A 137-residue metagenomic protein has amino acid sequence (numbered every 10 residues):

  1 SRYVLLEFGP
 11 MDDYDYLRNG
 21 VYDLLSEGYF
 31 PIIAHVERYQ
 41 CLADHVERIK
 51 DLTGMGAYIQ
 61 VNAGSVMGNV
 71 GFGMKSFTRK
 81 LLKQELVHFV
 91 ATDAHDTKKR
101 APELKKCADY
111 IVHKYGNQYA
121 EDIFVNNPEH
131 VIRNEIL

Functional and structural regions predicted by a protein language model:
S1-Y58: Extended substrate/RNA-proximal surfaces in nucleic-acid metabolism proteins
G9-M11, V36-Y39, N62-G68, A94-T97: Active-site beta-loop-alpha junctions enriched in small/polar residues
R18-V21, D44-K50, F72-L82, K106-C107: Charged helix-capping and loop-helix junction motifs
E27, Q84-E85: Structural motif
M55, E85-L86, G116-Y119: A short helix-to-beta-strand connector/capping loop
M67-G71, T97-P102, I132: Short active-site-adjacent structural elements
L86-P102: Short acidic/histidine-rich active-site segments
L104, A108-L137: Mid-to-C-terminal alpha-helical segments outside catalytic/metal-binding sites
